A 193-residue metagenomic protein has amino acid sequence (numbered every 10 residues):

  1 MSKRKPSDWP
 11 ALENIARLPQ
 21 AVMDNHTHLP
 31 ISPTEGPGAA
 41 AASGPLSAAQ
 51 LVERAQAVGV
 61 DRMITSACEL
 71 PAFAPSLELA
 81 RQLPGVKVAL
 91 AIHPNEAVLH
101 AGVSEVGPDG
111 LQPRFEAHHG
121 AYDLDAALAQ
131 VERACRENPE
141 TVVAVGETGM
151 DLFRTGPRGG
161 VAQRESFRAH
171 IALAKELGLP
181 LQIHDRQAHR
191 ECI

Functional and structural regions predicted by a protein language model:
M1-I193: Mid-domain alpha/beta scaffold segments of enzyme catalytic cores
